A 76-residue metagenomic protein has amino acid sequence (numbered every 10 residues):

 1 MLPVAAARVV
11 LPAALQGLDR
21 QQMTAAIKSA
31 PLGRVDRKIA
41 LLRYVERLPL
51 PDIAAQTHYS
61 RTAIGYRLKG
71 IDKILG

Functional and structural regions predicted by a protein language model:
M1-A14: General nucleic-acid-binding
A13, S29, R43, A54: Short, flexible active-site loop motifs that bind/organize anionic cofactors or intermediates
L15-V35: Short, Lys/Arg-enriched anionic-surface-contact patches
P31-E46: Short amphipathic alpha helix immediately N-terminal
I39, D52-A54, I64: Hydrophobic positions on the alpha-helical face of helix-turn-helix-like DNA-binding modules
V45-A55, L68: Short, charge-rich amphipathic interface segments used for partner binding and complex assembly
T57-G76: DNA-recognition helix of helix-turn-helix
